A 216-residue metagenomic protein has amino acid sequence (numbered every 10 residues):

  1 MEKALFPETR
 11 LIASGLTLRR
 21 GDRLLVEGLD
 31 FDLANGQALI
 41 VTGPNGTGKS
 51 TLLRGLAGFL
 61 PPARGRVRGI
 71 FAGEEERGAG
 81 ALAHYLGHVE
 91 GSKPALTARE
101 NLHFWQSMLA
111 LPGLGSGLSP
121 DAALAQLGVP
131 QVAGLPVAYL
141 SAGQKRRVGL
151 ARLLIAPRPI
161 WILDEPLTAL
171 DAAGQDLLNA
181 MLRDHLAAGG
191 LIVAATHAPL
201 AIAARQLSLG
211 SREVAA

Functional and structural regions predicted by a protein language model:
A57: Helix-to-loop junction immediately C-terminal to a conserved catalytic motif
P62-A81: Conserved ABC transporter NBD signature motif
V89, P94-L111, S119: Q-loop/switch helix immediately C-terminal to the Walker
H103, G117-V132: Conserved ABC ATPase "signature" region
P136-L140: Conserved ABC ATPase signature
L150, G189: Hydrophobic anchor residue at the start of the ABC signature
W161-E165: Catalytic Walker B motif of ABC-type/P-loop ATPase nucleotide-binding domains
